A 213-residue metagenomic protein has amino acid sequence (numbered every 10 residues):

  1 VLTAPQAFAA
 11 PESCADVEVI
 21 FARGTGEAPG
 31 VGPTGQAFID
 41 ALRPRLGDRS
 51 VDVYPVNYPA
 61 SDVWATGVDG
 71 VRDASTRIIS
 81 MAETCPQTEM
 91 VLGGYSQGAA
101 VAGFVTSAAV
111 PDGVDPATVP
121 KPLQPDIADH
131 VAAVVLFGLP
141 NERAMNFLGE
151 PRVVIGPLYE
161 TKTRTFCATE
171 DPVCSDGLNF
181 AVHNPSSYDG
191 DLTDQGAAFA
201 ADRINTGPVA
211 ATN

Functional and structural regions predicted by a protein language model:
V1-S13, G113: C-terminal region of N-terminal signal peptides and the immediate post-cleavage residues of exported proteins
V1-T3, A100-F104, A197: Hydrophobic alpha-helical membrane segments, chiefly transmembrane helices and signal peptide h-regions, characterized
A7-F8, D62, R143, V154 (+1 more regions): A generic structural micro-environment signature that highlights single residues at secondary-structure boundaries
E12-E89, F166-T193, A197, D202-A211: Active-site catalytic motif of lipid deacylating hydrolases and related acyltransferases
E18, A132-V135, T163-R164: Structural motif
V71-L158: Serine-dependent carboxylesterase/thioesterase catalytic core of lipase-like alpha/beta-hydrolase/SGNH enzymes
P151-D171: Surface-exposed loop and adjacent secondary-structure segments within mature catalytic domains
